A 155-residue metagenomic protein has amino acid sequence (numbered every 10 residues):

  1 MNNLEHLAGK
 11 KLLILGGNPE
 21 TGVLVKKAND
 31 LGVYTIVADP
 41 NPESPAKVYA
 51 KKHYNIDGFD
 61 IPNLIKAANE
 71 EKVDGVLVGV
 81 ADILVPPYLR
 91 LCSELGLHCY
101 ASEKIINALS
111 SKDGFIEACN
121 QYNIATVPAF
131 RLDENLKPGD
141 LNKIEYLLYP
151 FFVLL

Functional and structural regions predicted by a protein language model:
M1-I105: ATP-binding N-terminal substructure of ATP-dependent carboxylate-amine bond-forming enzymes
A108-L155: Active-site nucleotide/adenylate-binding loops and adjacent lid/helix of ATP-dependent enzymes
